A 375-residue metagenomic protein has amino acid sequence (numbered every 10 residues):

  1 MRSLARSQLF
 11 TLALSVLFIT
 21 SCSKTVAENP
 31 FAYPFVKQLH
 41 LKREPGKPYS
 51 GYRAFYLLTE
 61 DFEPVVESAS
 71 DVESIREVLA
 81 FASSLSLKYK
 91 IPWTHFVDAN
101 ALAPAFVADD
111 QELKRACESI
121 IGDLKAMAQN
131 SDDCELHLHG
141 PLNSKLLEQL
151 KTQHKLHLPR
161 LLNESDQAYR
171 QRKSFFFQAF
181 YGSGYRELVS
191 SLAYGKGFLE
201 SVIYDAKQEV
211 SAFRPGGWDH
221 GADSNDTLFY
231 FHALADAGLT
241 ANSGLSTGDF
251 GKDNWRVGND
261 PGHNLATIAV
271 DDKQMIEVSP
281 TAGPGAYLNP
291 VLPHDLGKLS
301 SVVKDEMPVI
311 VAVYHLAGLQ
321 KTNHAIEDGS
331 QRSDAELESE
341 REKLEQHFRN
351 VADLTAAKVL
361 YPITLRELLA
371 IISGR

Functional and structural regions predicted by a protein language model:
M1-F10: Bacterial N-terminal signal peptides that target proteins for export
T20-S21: C-terminal motif of bacterial Sec signal peptides marking the signal peptidase cleavage site
P30-N130, P308-V313, L319, V351-V359: Active-site beta->alpha N-cap acidic-glycine motif
Y33-P45, L158-R160, Y204-T322: Active-site-adjacent pocket scaffolds in enzyme catalytic domains
A69-S70, V97, P104-D109, K145-Q149 (+4 more regions): A short acidic (Asp/Glu
D71-A82, D110-G122, Y185-G195, N225-A233 (+2 more regions): Well-ordered, non-membrane alpha-helical segments in soluble/globular domains
P92, F96-S224, G248-G251, V311-L316: Metal-dependent polysaccharide deacetylase catalytic core of the NodB/CE4 family, i.e., the active-site-bearing domain
A269-P290, P308-R375: Active-site and substrate-binding clefts of carbohydrate-active enzymes
